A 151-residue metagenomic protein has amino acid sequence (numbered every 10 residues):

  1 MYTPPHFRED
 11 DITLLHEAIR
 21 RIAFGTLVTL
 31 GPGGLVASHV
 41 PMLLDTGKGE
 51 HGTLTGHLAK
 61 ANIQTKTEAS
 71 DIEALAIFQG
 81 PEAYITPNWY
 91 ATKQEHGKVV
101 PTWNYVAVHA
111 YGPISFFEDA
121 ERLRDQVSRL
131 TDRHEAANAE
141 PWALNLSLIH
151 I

Functional and structural regions predicted by a protein language model:
M1-D10, E50-G80, A139-E140: Short, solvent-exposed cationic patches
Y2-T26: Short, basic/aromatic recognition patches
R20-A23, E50, S70-I72, N104: Short, well-ordered loop/turn elements at secondary-structure boundaries
I22-K60, A76: Short beta-strand segments
K60-Q126: Short, structured beta-strand-loop surface elements
Q126-E135: Short amphipathic C-terminal alpha-helix that caps PH/PH-like domains
A139-S147: Short catalytic/ligand-gating loop segments at beta-alpha or beta-beta junctions within enzyme catalytic domains
I149-I151: Conserved small/polar residues in nucleotide/adenosyl-binding loops
